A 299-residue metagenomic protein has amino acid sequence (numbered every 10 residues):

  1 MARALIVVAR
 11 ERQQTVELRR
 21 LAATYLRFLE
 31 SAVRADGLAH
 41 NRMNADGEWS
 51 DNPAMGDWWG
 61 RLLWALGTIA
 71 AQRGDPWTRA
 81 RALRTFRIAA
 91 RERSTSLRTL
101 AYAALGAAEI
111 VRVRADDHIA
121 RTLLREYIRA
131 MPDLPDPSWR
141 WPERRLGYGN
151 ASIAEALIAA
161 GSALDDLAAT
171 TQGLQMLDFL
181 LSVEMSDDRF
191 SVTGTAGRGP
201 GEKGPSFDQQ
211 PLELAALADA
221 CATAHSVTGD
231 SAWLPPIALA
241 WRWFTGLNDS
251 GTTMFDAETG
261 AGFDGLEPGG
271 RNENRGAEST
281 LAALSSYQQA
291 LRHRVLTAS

Functional and structural regions predicted by a protein language model:
M1-S299: Glycan-recognition and catalytic cores of secretory/periplasmic carbohydrate-active enzymes
